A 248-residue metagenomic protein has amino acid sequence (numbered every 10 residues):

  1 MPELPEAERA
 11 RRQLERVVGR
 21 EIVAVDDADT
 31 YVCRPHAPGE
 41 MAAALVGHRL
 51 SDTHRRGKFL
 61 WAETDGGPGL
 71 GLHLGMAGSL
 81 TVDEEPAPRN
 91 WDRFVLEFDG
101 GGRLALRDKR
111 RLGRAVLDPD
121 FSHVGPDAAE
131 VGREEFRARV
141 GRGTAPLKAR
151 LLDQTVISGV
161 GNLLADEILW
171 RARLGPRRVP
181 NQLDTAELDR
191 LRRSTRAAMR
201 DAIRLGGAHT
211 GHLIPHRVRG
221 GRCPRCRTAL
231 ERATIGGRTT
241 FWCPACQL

Functional and structural regions predicted by a protein language model:
M1-L248: Structured catalytic/nucleic-acid-binding cores of DNA maintenance enzymes
